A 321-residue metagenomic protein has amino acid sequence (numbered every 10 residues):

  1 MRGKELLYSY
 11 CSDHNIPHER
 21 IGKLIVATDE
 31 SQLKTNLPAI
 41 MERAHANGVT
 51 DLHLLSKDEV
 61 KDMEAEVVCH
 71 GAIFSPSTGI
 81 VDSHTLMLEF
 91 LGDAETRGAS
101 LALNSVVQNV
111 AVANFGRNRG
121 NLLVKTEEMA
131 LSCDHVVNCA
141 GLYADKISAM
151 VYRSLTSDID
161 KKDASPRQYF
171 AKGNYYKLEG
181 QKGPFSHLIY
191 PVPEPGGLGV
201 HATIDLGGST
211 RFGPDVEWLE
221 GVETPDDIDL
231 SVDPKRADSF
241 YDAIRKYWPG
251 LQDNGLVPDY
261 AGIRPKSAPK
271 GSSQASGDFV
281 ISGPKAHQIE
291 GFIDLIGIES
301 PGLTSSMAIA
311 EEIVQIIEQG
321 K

Functional and structural regions predicted by a protein language model:
M1-E59, M63, C69, G199-V200: Dinucleotide-binding Rossmann-like beta1-alpha1 core, especially the glycine-rich loop that anchors the ADP
R20, S56-K57, L103-S105, T126 (+1 more regions): Short loop/edge segments at beta-strand edges and connector loops that shape dinucleotide/nucleotide cofactor-binding
I73-H135, K146, M307, I316: Helical element adjacent to the flavin cofactor pocket in flavoenzyme catalytic cores
T78-I80, E194-G197, I293-S306: Glycine-rich phosphate/pyrophosphate-binding beta-alpha loops
T126-S186, L230-P234, V314, G320: Central helical "cap/lid" subdomain
D158-F170, K182-Q274: Active-site lid/adjacent beta-loop-alpha segment flanking the redox-cofactor pocket in flavoenzymes
D253-I296, T304: FAD-binding beta-loop-beta segment adjacent to the flavin cofactor pocket
S305-K321: C-terminal structured subdomain/cap of oxidoreductase catalytic cores
